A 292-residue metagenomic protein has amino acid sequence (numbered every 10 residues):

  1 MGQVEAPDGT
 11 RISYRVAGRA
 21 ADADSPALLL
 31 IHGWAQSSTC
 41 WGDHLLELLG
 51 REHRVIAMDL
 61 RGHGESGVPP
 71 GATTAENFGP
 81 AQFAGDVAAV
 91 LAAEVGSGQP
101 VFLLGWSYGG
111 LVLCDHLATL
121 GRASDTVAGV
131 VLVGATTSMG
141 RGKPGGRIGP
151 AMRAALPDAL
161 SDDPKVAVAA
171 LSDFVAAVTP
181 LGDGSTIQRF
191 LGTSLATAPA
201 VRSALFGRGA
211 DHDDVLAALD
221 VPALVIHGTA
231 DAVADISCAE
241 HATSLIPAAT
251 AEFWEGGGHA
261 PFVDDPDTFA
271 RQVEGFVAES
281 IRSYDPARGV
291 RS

Functional and structural regions predicted by a protein language model:
P7-T10, R15-G18, D43, G50 (+4 more regions): Active-site loop/oxyanion-hole signature of alpha/beta-hydrolase fold enzymes
H32-W34, G105-G110: Conserved alpha/beta-hydrolase "nucleophile elbow" surrounding the catalytic nucleophile
G33-D43, V55: Serine-hydrolase catalytic-loop signature spanning alpha/beta hydrolases and amidase-signature enzymes
C114-S161: Flexible "cap/lid" loop of the alpha/beta hydrolase fold
G142-R147, S161-A217: Conserved alpha/beta-hydrolase catalytic His-Asp/Glu region
L219, V225-H227, D231: Short beta-strand/loop motif that positions the catalytic acidic residue of the alpha/beta-hydrolase fold
A232-C238: Conserved alpha/beta-hydrolase "acid-adjacent" motif
A249-S292: Catalytic active-site module of serine/aspartate enzymes centered on a nucleophile-bearing elbow/loop
